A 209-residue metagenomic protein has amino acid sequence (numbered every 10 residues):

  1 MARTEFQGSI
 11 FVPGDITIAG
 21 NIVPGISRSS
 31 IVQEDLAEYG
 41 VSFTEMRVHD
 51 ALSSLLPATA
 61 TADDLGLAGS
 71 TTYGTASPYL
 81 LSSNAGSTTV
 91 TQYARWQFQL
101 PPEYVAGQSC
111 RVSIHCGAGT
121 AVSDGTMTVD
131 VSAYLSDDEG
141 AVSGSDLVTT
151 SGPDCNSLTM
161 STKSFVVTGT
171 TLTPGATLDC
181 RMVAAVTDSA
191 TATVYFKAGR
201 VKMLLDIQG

Functional and structural regions predicted by a protein language model:
M1-D64, A68: Intrinsic low-complexity, repeat-rich intrinsically disordered segments enriched in small/flexible residues
A68-T88: Short carbohydrate-recognition loop motifs
N84-S109: Short beta-strands within extracellular/lumenal beta-sheet-rich domains
G107-G119, G199: A short beta-strand element within beta-rich, extracytoplasmic domains of secreted/secretory-pathway proteins
Q108-R111, V122-A133: Beta-strand acidic-aromatic groove motif in beta-rich domains, primarily in extracellular
D138-L172: Extracellular carbohydrate recognition and processing domains and analogous Trp-centered ligand-binding platforms
R181-A190: Short beta-strand-plus-loop segments that form exposed binding edges in beta-rich domains
A190-G209: C-terminal interaction-tip segments
